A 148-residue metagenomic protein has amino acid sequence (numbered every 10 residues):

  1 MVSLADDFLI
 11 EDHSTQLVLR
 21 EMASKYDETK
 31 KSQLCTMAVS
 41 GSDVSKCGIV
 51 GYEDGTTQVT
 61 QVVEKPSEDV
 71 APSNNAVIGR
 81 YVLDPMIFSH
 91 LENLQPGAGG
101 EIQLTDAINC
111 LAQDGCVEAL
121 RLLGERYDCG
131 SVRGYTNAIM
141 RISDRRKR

Functional and structural regions predicted by a protein language model:
M1-C47, Y52, L83, L91-L94: Conserved beta-loop-beta/alpha segment of the NTase-like Rossmann-fold superfamily that binds/positions NTPs
V2, L9-V18, E68-D69, A98-I102 (+1 more regions): Short flexible/disordered coil segments
S42-D43, D69-P72: Short glycine/serine/proline-enriched coil/turn segments at secondary-structure junctions
Y52-T60, P72-R148: Conserved alpha/beta core of the MobA/IspD/sugar-nucleotide pyrophosphorylase nucleotidyltransferase superfamily
V63-P66: Conserved phosphate-binding loops in nucleotide/dinucleotide-binding enzymes
